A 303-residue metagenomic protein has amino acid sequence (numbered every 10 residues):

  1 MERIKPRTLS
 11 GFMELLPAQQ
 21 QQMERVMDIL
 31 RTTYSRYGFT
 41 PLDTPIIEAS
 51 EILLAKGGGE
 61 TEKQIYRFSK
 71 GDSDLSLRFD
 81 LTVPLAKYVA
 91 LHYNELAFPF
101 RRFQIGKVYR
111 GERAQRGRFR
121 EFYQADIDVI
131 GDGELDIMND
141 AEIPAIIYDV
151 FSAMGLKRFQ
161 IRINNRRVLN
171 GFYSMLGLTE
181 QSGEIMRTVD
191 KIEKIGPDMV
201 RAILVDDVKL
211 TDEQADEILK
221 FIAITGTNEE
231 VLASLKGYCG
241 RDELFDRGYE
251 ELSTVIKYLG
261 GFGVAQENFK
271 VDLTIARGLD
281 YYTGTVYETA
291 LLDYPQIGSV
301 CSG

Functional and structural regions predicted by a protein language model:
M1-P6: Short, charged, low-complexity amphipathic alpha-helix
F12, Q19-Y37, E48-E51, K70-D72 (+4 more regions): Positively charged, Gly/Ser-enriched RNA/tRNA-binding surfaces
L42-L75: Polyanion/phosphate-binding surface patch
K56-E60, M175-G177, T285-Y287: Short low-complexity, flexible loop/linker segments enriched in glycine and/or proline with clustered acidic
T61-D72, G177-V205, L291-Q296: Acidic, His- and aromatic-enriched active-site or binding-groove loops in soluble protein domains that engage sugars
I161-Y173, G177: Glycine-rich, mobile lid/loop segments that gate access to catalytic sites or pores
